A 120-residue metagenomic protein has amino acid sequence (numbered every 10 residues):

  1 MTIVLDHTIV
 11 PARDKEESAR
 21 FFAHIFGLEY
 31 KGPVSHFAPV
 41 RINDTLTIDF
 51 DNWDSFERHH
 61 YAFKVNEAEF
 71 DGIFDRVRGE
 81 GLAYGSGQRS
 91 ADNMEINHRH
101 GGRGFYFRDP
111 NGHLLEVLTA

Functional and structural regions predicted by a protein language model:
T2-I3, I9-T47, N52-D54: Core segments of cupin and vicinal oxygen chelate
T8, Y61: Hydrophobic adenine-recognition pocket in adenosine-nucleotide-binding enzymes
V40-D44, F107-P110, A120: Active-site beta-strand termini and strand-to-loop segments that position acidic
D44, H59, G101: Exposed loop/turn and edge beta-strand positions of beta-sandwich/beta-sheet ligand-binding modules
T45-T47, S55-F56, N66-D71: Short, charged/polar surface micro-motifs in flexible loops or helix N-caps
I48-F50, Y106, L115-L118: Conserved beta-strand in the GNAT
F63-P110, L114: Vicinal oxygen chelate
